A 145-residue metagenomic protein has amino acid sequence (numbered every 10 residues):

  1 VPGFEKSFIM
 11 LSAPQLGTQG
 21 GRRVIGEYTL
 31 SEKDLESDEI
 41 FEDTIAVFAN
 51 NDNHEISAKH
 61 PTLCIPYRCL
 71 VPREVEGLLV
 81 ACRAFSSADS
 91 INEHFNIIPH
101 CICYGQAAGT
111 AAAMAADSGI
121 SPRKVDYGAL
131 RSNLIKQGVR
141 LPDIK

Functional and structural regions predicted by a protein language model:
V1-I144: Flavin (FAD/FMN)-binding glycine-rich loop and adjacent Rossmann-like elements that form
